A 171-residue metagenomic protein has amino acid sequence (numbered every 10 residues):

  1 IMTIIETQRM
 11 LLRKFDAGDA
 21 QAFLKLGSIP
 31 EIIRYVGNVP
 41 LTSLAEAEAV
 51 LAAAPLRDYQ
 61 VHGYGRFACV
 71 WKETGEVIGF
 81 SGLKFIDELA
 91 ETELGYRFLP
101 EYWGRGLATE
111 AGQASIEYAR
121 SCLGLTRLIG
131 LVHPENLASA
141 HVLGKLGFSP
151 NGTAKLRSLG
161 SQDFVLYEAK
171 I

Functional and structural regions predicted by a protein language model:
I1-R34, R66, V70-I171: Acyl-donor (CoA/ACP) binding surface of acyl/acetyltransferases
E31-A54, H62: Conserved GNAT-fold acetyl-CoA-binding loop/helix
V39, R57-D58, I86, L131: Histidine kinase transmitter module recognition
P55-L56, T153: Short beta-turn/strand-loop junction motif enriched in small, turn-promoting residues
Q60-V61, S149: PAS/LOV-family and closely related PAS-like sensory domains
